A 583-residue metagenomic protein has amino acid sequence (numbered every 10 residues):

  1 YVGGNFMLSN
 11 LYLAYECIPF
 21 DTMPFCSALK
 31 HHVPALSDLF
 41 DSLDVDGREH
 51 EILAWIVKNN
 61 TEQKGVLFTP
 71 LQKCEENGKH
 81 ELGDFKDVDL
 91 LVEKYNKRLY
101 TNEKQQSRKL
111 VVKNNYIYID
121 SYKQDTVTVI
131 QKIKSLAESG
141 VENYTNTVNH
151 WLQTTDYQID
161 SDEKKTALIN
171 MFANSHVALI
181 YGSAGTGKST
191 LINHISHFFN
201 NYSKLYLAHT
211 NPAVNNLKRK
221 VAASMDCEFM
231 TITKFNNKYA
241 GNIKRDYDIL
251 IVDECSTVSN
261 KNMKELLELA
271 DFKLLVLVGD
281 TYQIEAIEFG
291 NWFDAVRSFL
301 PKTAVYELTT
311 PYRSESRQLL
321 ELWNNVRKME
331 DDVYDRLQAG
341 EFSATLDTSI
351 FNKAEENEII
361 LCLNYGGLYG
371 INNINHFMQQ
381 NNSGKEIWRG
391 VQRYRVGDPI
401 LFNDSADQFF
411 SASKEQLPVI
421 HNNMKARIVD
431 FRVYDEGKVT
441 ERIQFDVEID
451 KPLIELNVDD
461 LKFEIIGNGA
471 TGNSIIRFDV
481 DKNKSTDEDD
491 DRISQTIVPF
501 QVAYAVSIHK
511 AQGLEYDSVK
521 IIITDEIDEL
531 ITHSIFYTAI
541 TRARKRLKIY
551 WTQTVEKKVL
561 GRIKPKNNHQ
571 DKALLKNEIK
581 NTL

Functional and structural regions predicted by a protein language model:
Y1-N143: N-terminal accessory nucleic-acid engagement/regulatory domains that precede and modulate ATP-driven motor cores
I119-K123, Q158-S161, L207, G367-L368 (+3 more regions): Conserved phosphate/pyrophosphate-binding and hydrolysis machinery centered on Walker-type P-loop NTPases, extending
K132-S139, F198, K220, S224 (+13 more regions): Conserved, well-folded catalytic cores of nucleic-acid-processing and energy-transducing macromolecular machines
E142-D156: Conserved adenine-nucleotide phosphate-binding loops and their immediately adjacent elements
D156-N174, N193: Pre-Walker A adenine-sensing motif
A173-G340: ASCE P-loop NTPase helicase motor core
T186, E228-F229, K302, S314-R317 (+1 more regions): Core RecA-like ATPase module of SF1/SF2 helicases and allied nucleic-acid translocases
R327-G370: Helicase P-loop NTPase motor core
